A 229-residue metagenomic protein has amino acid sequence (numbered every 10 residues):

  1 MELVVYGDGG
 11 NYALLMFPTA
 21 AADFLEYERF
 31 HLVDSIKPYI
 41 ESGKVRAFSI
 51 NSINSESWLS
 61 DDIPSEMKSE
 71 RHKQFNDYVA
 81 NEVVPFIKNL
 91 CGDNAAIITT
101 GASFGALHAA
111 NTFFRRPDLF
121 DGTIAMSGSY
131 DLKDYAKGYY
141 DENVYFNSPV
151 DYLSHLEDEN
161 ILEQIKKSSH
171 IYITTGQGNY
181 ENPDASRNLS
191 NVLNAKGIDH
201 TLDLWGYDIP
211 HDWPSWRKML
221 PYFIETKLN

Functional and structural regions predicted by a protein language model:
M1-N229: Non-catalytic cap/lid and distal C-terminal segments of serine-dependent acyl enzymes
